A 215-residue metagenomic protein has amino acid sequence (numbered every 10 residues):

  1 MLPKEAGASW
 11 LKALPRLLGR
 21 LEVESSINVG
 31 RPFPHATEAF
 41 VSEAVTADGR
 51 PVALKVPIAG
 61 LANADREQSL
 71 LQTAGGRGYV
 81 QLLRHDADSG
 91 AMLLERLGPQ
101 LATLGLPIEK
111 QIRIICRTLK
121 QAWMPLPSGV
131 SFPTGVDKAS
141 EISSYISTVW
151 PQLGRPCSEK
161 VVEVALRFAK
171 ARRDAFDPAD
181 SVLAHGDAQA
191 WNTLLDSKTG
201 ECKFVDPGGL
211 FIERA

Functional and structural regions predicted by a protein language model:
M1-G30: Juxta-kinase regulatory segment immediately upstream of eukaryotic protein kinase catalytic domains
S9-R20, P127-H185, D196-K198: An alpha-helical support segment within catalytic cores of ATP-dependent transferases
P15, T37-E38, D48-L93, L101-A122: A conserved alpha-helical element in kinase catalytic cores
R31-H35: Protein kinase glycine-rich loop
E43-G49, R96, D196-S197: Active-site beta-strand termini and strand-to-loop segments that position acidic
G98, A190, G209: Short, glycine/acidic-enriched loop or turn micro-motifs at the edges of active sites
Q189-W191, L195: Catalytic-loop Lys-Pro-X-Asn motif of eukaryotic-like protein kinases
L195-A215: Active-site Asp-x-Gly
